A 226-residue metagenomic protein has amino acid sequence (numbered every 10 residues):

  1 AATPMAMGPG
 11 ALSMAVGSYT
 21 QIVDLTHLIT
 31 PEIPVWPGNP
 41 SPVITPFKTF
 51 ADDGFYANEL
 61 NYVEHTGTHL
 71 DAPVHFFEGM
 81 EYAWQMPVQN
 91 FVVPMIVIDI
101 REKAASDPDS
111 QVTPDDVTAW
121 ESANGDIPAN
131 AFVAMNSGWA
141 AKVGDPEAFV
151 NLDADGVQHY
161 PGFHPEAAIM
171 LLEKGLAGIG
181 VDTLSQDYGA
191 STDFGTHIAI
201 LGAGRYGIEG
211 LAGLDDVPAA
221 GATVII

Functional and structural regions predicted by a protein language model:
P4-I226: Active-/binding-site microenvironments in catalytic and ligand-binding cores
